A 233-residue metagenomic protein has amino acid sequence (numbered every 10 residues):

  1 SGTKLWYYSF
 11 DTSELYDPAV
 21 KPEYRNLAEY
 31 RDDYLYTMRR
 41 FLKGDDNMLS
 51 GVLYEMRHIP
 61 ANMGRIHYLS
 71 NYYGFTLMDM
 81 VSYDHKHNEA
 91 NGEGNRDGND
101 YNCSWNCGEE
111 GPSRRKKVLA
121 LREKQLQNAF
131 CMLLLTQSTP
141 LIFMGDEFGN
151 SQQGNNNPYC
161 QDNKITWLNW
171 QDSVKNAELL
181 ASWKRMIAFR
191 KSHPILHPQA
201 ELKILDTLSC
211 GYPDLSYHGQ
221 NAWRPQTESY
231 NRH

Functional and structural regions predicted by a protein language model:
G2-G149, N157-Q161, L208-N231: Conserved alpha/beta catalytic core and glycan-binding cleft of carbohydrate-active enzymes
T3, T76, Q137, Q152 (+1 more regions): A generic secondary-structure signal for well-formed alpha-helical elements
G108, W170-S173, M186, Q226: Enriched - but not universal
Q152-K184: Extended hydrophobic/aromatic segments used for targeting, binding, or gating
V174-S216: Catalytic cores of secreted or luminal carbohydrate-active enzymes
